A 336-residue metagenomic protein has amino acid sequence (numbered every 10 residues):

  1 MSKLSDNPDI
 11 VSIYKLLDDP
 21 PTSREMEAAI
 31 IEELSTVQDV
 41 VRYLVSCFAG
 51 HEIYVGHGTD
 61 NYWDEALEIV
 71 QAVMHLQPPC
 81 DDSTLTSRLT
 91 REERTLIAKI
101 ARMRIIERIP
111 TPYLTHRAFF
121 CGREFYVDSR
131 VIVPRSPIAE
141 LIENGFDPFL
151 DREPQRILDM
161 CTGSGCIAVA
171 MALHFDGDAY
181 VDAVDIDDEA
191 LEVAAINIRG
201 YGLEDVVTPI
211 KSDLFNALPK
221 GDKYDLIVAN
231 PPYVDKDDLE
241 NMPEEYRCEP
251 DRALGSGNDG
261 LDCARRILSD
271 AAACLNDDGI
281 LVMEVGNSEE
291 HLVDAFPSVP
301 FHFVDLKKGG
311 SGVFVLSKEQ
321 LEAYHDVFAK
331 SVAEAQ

Functional and structural regions predicted by a protein language model:
K3-C121: N-terminal auxiliary segments of SAM/dcSAM-dependent transferases
L34, Q38, W63, T90-R94 (+5 more regions): Short, solvent-exposed loop/helix junctions and linker helices that flank or host conserved functional motifs
V41, A66, I97-A98, S164 (+4 more regions): A general structural signal for well-ordered alpha-helical segments in protein cores
V45, A49, M74, E143 (+3 more regions): Short amphipathic alpha-helical interface segments enriched in basic and hydrophobic/aromatic residues, used as
I69, R108, I138, I167 (+3 more regions): Residue-level signal for inorganic ion chemistry
T84-L85, L89-D178, I186-V193, F314: SAM-dependent Rossmann-like transferase core, predominantly class I methyltransferases with a strong bias toward
E143-F146, D178-Y180, V184-Q336: S-adenosylmethionine
